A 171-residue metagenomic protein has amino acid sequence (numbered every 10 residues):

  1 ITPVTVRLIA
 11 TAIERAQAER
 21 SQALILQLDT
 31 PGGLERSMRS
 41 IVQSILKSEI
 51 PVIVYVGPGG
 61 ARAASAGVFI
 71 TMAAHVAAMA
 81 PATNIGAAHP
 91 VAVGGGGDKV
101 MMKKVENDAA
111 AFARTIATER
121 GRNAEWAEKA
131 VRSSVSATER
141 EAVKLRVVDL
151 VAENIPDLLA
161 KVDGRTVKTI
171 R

Functional and structural regions predicted by a protein language model:
I1-R171: Soluble extramembrane regions of membrane proteins in the secretory/endomembrane system
